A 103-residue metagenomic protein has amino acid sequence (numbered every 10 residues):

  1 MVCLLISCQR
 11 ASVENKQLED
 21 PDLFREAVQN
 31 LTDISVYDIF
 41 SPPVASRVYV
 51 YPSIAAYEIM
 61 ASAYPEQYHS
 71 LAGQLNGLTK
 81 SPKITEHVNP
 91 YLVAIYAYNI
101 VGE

Functional and structural regions predicted by a protein language model:
L4-S7: C-terminal motif of bacterial Sec signal peptides marking the signal peptidase cleavage site
Q9-E103: Acidic/polar surface patches and capping/hinge elements
